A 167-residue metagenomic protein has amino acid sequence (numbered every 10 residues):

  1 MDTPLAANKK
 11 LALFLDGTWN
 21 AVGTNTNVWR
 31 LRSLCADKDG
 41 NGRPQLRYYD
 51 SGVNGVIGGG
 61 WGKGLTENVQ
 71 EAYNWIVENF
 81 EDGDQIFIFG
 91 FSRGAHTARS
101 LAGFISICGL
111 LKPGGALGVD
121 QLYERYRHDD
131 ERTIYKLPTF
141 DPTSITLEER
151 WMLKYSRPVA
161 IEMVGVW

Functional and structural regions predicted by a protein language model:
M1-W167: Active-site- or binding-pocket-proximal scaffold segments within functional domains
